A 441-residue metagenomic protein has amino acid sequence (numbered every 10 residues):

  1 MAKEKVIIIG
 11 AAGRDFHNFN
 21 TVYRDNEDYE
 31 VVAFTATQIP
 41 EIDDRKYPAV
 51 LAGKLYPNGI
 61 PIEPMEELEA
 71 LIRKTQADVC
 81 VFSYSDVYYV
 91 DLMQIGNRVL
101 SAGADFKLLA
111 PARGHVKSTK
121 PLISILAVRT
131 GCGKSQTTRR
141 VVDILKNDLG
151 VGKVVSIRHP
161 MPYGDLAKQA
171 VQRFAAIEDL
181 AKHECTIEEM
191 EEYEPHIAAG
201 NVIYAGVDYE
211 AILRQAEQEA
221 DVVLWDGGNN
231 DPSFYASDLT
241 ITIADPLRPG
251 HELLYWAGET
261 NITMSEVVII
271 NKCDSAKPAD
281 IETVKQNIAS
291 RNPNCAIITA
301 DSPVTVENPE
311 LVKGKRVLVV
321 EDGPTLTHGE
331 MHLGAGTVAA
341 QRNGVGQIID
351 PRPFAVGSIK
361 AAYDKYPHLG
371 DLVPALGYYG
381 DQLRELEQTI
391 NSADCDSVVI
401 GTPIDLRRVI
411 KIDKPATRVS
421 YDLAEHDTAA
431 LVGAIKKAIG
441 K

Functional and structural regions predicted by a protein language model:
M1, P111-P121, A211-R214: A short, basic/flexible loop-to-alpha-helix module at the beginning of a structural domain
A2-T75, Q347-K360: A solvent-exposed beta-alpha-beta segment
K5, R73-T75, S124, Q136 (+7 more regions): Flexible phosphate-sensing "switch/lid" loops adjacent to ATP/NTP-binding sites across phosphate-transfer
A11, A36-T37, P111, V128 (+5 more regions): Cofactor-binding loop segments of dinucleotide-utilizing enzymes, especially the Rossmann-like FAD- and NAD(P)+-binding
D15-F19, Y89-L92, L109, L213 (+2 more regions): Short, well-ordered alpha-helical microsegments
V50-A112, L383, S392-D405: Phosphate-bearing ligand-interacting subdomains that bind or position ATP/ADP/UDP/GDP/NAD(P) or nucleotide-linked
L100-K117, H251-L253, A296-A300, V419-H426: Short, acidic/small-residue loops that bind anionic groups at enzyme active sites
C132-G133: Conserved glycine(s) of the Walker
